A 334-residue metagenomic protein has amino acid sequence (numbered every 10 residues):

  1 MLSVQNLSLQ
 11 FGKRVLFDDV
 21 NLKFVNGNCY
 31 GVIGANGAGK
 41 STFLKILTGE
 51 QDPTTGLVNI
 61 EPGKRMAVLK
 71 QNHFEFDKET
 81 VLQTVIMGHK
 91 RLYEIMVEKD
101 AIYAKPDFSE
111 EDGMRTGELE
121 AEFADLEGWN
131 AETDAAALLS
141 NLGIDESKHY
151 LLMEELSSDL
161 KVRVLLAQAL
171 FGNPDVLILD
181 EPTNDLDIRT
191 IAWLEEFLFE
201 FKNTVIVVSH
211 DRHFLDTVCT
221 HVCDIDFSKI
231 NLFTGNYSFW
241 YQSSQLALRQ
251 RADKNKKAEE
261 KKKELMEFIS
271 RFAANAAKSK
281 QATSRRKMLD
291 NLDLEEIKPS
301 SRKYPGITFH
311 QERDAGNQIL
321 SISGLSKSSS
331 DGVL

Functional and structural regions predicted by a protein language model:
M1-N255, I307-L334: ABC ATP-binding cassette signature C-motif
L92, L126, N130, A276-S279 (+1 more regions): Short secondary-structure junctions and interdomain/linker hinges
H149, E296-Y304: Active-site phosphate-binding and catalytic loops of NTP-dependent enzymes
S243-E296: Intracellular alpha-helical coupling/juxtamembrane segments of multi-pass membrane proteins
